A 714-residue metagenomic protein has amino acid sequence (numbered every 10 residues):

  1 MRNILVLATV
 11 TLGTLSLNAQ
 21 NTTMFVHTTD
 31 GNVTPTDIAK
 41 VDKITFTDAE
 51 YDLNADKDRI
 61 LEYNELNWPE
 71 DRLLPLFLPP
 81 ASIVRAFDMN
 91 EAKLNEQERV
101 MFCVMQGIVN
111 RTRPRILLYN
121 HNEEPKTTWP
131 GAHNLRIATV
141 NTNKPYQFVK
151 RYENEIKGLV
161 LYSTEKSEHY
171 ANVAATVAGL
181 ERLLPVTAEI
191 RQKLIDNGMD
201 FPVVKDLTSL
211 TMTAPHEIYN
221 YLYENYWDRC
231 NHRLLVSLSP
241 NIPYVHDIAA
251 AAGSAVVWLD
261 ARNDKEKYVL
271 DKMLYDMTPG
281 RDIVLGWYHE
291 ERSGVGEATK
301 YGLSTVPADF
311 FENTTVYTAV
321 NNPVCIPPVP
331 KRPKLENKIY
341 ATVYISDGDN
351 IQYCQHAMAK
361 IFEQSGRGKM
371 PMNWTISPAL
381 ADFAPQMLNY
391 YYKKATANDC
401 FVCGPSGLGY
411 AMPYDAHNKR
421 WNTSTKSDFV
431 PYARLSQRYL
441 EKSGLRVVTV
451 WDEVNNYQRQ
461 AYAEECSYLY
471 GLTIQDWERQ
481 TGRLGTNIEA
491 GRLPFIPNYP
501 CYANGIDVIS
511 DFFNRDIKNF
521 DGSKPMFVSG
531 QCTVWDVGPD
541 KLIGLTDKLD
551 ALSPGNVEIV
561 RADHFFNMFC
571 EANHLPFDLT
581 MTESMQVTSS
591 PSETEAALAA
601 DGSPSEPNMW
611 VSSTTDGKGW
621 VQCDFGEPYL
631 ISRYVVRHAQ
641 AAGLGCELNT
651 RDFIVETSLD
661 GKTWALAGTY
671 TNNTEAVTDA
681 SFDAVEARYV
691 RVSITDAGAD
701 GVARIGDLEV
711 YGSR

Functional and structural regions predicted by a protein language model:
M1-T23: Bacterial Sec-dependent N-terminal signal peptides
Q20-D52, P591, D624: Residue-level recognition of alpha-helix boundary/capping or hinge positions
T45-A55, C570-T588, G712-R714: Low-complexity, Pro/Thr/Ser/Gly/Ala-rich linker/spacer regions in secreted, extracellular modular proteins
D52-T318: Preference for solvent-exposed, low-hydrophobicity sequence contexts
M273-M277, S346-Q355, A359-K369, A379 (+1 more regions): Catalytic grooves of carbohydrate-active enzymes
E312-Y392: Active-site beta->alpha N-cap acidic-glycine motif
S377-R438, K442-L445: Substrate-binding cleft of extracellular glycoside hydrolase catalytic domains
L575, S603-G668, N672-R714: Aromatic, loop-rich ligand-recognition surfaces of beta-strand-rich domains
